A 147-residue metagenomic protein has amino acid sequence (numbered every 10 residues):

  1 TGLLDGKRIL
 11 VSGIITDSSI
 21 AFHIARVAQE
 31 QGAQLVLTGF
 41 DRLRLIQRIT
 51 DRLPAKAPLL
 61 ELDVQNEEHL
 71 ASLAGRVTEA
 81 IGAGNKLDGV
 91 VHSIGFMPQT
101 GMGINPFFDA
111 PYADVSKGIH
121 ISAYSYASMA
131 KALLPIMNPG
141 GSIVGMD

Functional and structural regions predicted by a protein language model:
G2-L37: Canonical Rossmann dinucleotide-binding motif of NAD(H)/NADP(H)-dependent dehydrogenases/reductases, specifically
S12, N85-M102, S122, G145: Rossmann-fold scaffold of SDR-type NAD(P)-dependent oxidoreductases
S19, H69-S72, K117-H120, Y124-A132: Conserved mid-core alpha-helix of short-chain dehydrogenase/reductase
D41-L43: Residues in the short beta-alpha loop(s) of Rossmann-like NAD(P)-binding domains
L53-E68: Rossmann-fold cofactor-recognition segment
Q65-G82: Conserved Rossmann-fold cofactor-binding substructure of NAD(P)-dependent oxidoreductases
A80-G84, M97-G101, S128-G141: A short helix-coil junction within the Rossmann-fold of NAD(P)-dependent oxidoreductases
D88, N105-S128, G140, V144: Catalytic Tyr-X3-Lys loop
